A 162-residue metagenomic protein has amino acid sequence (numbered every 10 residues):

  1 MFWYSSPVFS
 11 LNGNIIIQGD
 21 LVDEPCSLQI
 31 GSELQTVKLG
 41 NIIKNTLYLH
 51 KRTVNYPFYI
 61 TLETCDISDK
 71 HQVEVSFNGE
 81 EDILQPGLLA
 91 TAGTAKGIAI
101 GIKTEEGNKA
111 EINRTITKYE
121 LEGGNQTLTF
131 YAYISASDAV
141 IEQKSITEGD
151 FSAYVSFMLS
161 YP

Functional and structural regions predicted by a protein language model:
Y4-P162: Mature extracellular/passenger domains of Gram-negative fimbrial/pilin and adhesin proteins
